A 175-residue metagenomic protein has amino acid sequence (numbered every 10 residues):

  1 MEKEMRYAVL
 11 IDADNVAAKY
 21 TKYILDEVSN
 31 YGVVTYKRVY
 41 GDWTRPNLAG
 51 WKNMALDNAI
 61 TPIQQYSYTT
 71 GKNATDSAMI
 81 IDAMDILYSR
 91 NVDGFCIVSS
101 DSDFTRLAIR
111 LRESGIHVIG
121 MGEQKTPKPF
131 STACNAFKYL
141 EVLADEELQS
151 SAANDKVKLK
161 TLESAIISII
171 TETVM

Functional and structural regions predicted by a protein language model:
M1-D82, L87-Y88, I109, H117: Domain-level signal for Mg2+-assisted phosphodiester chemistry and nucleotide/NA-binding surfaces in nucleic-acid
A13, S67-Y68, S100, I116 (+2 more regions): Short, ordered loop/turn segments at secondary-structure junctions
Y40, D93-S100, L107, L111: Acidic beta-strand-to-loop metal/phosphate-binding motif
N58, S114, A133-C134: Short, structured coil segments at secondary-structure junctions
T61-Q64, C96, I119-G120, K138-Y139: Short hydrophobic alpha-helical runs that function as membrane-insertion/retention elements
I119-K156: Long, low-complexity, charged/polar intrinsically disordered regions in eukaryotic proteins
K156-M175: Positively charged, polyanion-binding regions of nucleic-acid-associated proteins
